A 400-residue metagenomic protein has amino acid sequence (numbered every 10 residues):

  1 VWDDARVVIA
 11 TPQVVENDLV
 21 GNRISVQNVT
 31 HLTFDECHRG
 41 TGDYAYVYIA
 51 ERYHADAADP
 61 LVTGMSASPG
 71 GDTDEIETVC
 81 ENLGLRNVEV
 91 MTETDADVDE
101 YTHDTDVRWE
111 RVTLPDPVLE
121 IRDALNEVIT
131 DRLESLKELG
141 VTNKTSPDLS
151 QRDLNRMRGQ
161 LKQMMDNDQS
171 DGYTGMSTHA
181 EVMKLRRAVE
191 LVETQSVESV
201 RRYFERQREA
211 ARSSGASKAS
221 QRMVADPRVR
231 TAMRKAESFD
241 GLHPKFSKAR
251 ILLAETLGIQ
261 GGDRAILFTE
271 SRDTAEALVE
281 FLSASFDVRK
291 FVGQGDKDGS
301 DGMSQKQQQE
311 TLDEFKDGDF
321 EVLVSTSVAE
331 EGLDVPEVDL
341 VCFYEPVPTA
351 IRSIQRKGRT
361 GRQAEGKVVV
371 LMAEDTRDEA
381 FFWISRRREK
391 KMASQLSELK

Functional and structural regions predicted by a protein language model:
V1-N17: Inter-Walker segment of RecA-like/P-loop motor cores
V1-W2, R264-F268, T274-F281, F286-T326: Conserved helicase ATPase core of P-loop NTP-dependent helicases/translocases
D4-V8, V29-H31, A58-T63, G262-R264 (+1 more regions): Loop/turn-to-beta-strand initiation segments
P12-T78, C342: SF2 helicase catalytic motif II
T30-H31, G293-D298, F320-E321, S327-Q363 (+1 more regions): Conserved RecA-like helicase motor core of SF1/SF2 enzymes
A45, I49, V90-D99, E120-A277: Helicase motor interdomain insertion/brace
D56, P60-L61, P69, K357-E389: Conserved segment of the helicase C-terminal RecA-like domain
E77-E120: Interdomain hinge/linker at the junction between the two RecA-like core domains of SF2 helicases
